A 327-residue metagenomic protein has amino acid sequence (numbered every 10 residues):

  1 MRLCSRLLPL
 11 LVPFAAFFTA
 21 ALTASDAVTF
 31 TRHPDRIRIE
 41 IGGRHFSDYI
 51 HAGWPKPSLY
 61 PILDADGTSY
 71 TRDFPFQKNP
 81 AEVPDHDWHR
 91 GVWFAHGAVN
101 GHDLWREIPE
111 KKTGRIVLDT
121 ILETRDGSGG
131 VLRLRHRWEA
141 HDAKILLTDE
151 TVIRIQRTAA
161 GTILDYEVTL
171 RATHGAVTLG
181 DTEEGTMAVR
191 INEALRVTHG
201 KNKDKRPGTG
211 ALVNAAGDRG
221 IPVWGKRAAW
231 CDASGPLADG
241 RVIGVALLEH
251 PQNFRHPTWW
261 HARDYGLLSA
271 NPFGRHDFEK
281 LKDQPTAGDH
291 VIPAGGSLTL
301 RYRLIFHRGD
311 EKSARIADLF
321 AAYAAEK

Functional and structural regions predicted by a protein language model:
L8-A21: Bacterial N-terminal signal peptides
S25-H86, E311, A317: Beta-strand-rich N-terminal accessory domains
D26-H33, L134-D181: Acidic, contiguous internal or C-terminal segments within carbohydrate-active enzymes that form a structured patch used
A52-W54, S58-L63, T158-R206: Acidic (Asp/Glu-rich), glycine- and aromatic
W54-R106, N202-W230: Extracellular/lumen-exposed scaffold segments
D85-A160: Extended, loop-rich substrate-binding clefts of extracytoplasmic carbohydrate-active enzymes
A176, E183-P257: Active-site/ligand-binding surface loops and adjacent short beta/alpha elements that line catalytic pockets across
L247-K327: Beta-strand-rich recognition/accessory modules
